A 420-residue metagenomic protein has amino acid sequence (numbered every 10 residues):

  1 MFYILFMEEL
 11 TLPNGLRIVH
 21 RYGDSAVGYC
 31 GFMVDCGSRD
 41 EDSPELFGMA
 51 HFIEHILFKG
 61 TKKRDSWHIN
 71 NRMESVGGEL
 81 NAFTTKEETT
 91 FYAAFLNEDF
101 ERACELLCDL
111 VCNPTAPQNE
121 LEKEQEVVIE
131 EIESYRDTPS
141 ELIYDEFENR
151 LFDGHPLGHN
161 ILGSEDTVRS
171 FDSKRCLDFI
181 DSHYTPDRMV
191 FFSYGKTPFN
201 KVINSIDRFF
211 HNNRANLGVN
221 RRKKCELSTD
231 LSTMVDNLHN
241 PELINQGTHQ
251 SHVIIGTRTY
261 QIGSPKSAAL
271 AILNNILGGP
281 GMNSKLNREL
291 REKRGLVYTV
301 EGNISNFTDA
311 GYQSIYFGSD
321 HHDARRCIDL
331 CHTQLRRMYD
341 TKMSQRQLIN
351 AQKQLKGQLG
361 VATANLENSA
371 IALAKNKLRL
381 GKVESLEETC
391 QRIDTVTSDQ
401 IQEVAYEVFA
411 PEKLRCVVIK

Functional and structural regions predicted by a protein language model:
F2-Y3, T11, H68-K223, L243 (+4 more regions): Charge-rich, well-structured scaffold segments of protease-associated domains
Y3-I4, T233: Short, positively charged and aromatic/hydrophobic N-terminal segments
I4-V27: N- or domain-start disorder-to-order transition segments that initiate the globular core
L10, I18-H20, F32-V34, A93 (+2 more regions): Preference for bulky hydrophobic residues occupying beta-strand positions in well-ordered beta-sheet regions
L16, G28-C30, T89, S251-V253 (+2 more regions): Change "...and in nucleic-acid phosphodiester-cleaving endonucleases..." to "...and in nucleic-acid processing enzymes
Y22-A26, G31-M33, G218-N283: His/Glu-based metal-binding/catalytic segments typifying zinc-dependent metallopeptidases
Y22-M73, I255, P265-L277, K285-R288: Active/ligand-binding-proximal structured segments within catalytic/core domains that scaffold catalytic residues
